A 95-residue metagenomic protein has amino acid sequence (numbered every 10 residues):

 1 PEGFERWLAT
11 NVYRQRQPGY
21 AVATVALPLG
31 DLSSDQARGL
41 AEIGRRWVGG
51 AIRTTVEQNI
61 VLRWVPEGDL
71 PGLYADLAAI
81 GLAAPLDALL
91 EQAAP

Functional and structural regions predicted by a protein language model:
P1-P95: Peripheral terminal and linker regions in Fe-S/redox and tRNA-modifying enzymes
